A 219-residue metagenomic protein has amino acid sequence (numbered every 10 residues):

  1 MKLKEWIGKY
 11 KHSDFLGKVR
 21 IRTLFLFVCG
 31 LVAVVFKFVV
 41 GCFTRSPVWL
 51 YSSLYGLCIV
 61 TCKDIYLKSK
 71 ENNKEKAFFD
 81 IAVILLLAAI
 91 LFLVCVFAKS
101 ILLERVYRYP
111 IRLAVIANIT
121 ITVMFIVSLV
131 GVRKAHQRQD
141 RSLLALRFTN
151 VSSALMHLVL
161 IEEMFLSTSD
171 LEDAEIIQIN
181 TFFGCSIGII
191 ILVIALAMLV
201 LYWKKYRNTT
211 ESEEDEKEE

Functional and structural regions predicted by a protein language model:
M1-Y66: N-terminal topogenic module of multi-pass integral membrane proteins
F36-L50, V96-R112, L166-Q178: Helix-coil boundary and interhelical linker segments in multi-pass alpha-helical membrane proteins
S46-C58, Y107-V123, C185-S186: Alpha-helical transmembrane segments
K70-A88: Juxtamembrane helix-capping/reentrant segments at transmembrane boundaries
L87-L143: Membrane-proximal helix-loop-helix units in multi-pass membrane proteins
T120-V127, A145-F165: Hydrophobic alpha-helical membrane segments
V130-M156, N208-E211: Membrane-helix boundary/juxtamembrane motif in polytopic membrane proteins
L155-E219: C-terminal transmembrane-bundle signature of multipass membrane proteins, characterized by strong activation on
